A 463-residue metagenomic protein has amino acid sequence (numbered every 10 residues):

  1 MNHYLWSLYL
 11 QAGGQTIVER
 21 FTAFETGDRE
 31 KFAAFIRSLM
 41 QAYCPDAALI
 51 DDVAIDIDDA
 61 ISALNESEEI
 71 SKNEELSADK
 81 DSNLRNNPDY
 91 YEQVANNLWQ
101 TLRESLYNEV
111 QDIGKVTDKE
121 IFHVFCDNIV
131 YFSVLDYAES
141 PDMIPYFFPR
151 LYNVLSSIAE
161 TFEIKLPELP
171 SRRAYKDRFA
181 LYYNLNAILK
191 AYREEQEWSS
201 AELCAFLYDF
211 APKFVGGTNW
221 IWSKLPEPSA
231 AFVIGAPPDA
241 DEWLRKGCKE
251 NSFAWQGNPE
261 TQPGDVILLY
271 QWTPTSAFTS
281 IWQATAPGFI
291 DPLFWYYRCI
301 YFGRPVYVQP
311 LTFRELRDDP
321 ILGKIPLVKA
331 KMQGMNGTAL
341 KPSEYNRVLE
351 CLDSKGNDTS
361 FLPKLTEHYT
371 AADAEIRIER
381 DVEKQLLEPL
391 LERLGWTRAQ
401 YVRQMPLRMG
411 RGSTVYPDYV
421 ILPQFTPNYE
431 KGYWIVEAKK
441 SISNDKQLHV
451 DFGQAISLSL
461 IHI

Functional and structural regions predicted by a protein language model:
M1-F125, S140-P226: An N-terminal alpha-helical hairpin/helix-loop-helix interaction module that forms a charged, gly/pro-flexible surface
M1-P45, P342-R403: Charged, often low-complexity linker/regulatory segments
L10-T16, P212-P263, W272-T275, L340-K341 (+1 more regions): Compositionally biased, charged N-terminal/linker segments
W243-K246, P292-L293, Q309-E315, E430 (+1 more regions): Active-site-adjacent loop/helix micro-motif of nuclease/hydrolase catalytic cores
P263, W272, F361-I461: A short, conserved, highly charged catalytic patch centered on acidic carboxylates
T279, Q283-P342: Aromatic- and Lys/Arg-enriched surface recognition patch
